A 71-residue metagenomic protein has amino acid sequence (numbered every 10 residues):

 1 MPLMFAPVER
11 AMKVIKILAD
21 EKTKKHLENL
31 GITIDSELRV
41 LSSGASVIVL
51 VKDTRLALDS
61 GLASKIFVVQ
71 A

Functional and structural regions predicted by a protein language model:
M1-A71: Compact, glycine-rich, soluble single-domain proteins
